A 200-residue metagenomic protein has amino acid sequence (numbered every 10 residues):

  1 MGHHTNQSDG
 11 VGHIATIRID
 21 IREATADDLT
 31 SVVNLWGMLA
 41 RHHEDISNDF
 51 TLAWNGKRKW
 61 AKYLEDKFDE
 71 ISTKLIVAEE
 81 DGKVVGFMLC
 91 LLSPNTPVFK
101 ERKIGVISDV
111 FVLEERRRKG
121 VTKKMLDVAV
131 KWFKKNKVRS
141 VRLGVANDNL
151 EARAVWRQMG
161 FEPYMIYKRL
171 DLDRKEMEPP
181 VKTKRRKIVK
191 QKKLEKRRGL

Functional and structural regions predicted by a protein language model:
M1-D27, M38, M177-L200: Conserved N-terminal entry element of GNAT/NAT acetyltransferase domains
A40-Y63: Conserved GNAT-fold acetyl-CoA-binding loop/helix
K62-I76, V106: A short helix-loop-beta-strand connector motif used in the catalytic cores of GNAT acetyltransferases and, in some
V77, K83-L92, V106, F111: Conserved beta-strand in the GNAT
P94-I107, R117, Y164: A conserved beta-turn-beta hairpin within the catalytic core of GNAT-like acetyltransferases that forms part
R116, G120-V128: Conserved acetyl-CoA pyrophosphate-binding loop and the N-cap/start of the following alpha-helix in GNAT-like
K123, N147-M165: Conserved active-site alpha-helix within GNAT-family acetyltransferase domains
K134-G144: Conserved GNAT acetyl-CoA-binding A-motif
